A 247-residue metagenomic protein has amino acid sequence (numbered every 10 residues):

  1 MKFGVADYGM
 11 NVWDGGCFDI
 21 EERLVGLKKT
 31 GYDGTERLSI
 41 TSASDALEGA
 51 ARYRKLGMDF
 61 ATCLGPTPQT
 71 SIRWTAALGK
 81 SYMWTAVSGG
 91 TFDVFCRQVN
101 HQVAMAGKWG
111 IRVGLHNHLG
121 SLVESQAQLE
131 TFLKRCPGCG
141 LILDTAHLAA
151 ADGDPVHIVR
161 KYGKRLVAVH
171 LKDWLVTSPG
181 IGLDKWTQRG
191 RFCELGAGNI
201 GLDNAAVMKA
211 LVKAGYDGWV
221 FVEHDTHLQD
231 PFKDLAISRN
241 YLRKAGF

Functional and structural regions predicted by a protein language model:
M1-S81, K108-I111, G140, R239-F247: N-terminal pre-domain/capping segments
V5, T35-R37, T85, L115 (+3 more regions): Conserved beta-strand positions
N11-C17, G34-E48, L64-S71, S88-V94 (+4 more regions): Acidic-and-aromatic substrate-binding clefts and catalytic sites of carbohydrate-active enzymes
F18-E22, F95-V103, Q126-E130, D152-R160 (+2 more regions): Charged helix-capping and loop-helix junction motifs
T30, M105-G110, C136, A206-D217 (+1 more regions): A structural motif corresponding to the C-terminal end of an alpha-helix and its immediate exit/capping segment
L47-R52, Q69-R73, D154-V167, A206-K213: Short amphipathic alpha-helices and their capping/turn segments at secondary-structure boundaries
D59-L143, A150, F232: Active-site acidic/histidine proton-transfer and metal-coordination neighborhood in alpha/beta enzyme cores
K108-G198: Acidic/histidine-rich catalytic cores of soluble enzymes
